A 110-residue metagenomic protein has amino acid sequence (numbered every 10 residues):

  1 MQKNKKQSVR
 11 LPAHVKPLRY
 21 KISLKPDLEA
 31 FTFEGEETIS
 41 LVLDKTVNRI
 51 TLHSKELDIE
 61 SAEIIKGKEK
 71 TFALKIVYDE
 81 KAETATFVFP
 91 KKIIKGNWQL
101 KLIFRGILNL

Functional and structural regions predicted by a protein language model:
M1-E36, E60-E69: N-terminal, polar/Ser/Thr-rich
L28, L43-K45, E80, I93: A generic beta-sheet turn/junction motif
F31, N48, K81-E83: Beta-strand-connecting loop/turn residues
F33-L41, L102: Short, well-ordered beta-strand segments enriched in hydrophobic/aromatic residues
E34, R49-T51, T86, Q99: General beta-strand recognition
T38-D58: Surface-exposed beta-strand/loop patches in extracellular or lumenal glycoproteins
L57-L110: A surface-exposed beta-strand-loop module
